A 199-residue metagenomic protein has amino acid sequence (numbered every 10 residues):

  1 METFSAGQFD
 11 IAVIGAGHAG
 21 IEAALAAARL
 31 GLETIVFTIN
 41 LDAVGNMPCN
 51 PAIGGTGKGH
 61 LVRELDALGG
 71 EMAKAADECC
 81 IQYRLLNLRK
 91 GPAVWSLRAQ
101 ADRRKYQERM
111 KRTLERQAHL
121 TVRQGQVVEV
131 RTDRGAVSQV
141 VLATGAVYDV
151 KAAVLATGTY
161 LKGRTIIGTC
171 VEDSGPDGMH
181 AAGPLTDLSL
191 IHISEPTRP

Functional and structural regions predicted by a protein language model:
T3, G7-Q8, L25-R131, T144 (+5 more regions): Conserved N-terminal/central alpha/beta ligand/cofactor-binding core
A6-A19: Beta1/beta-strand and adjacent pyrophosphate-binding region of the FAD-binding site in flavoprotein oxidoreductases
D10, S138, K151: Conserved acidic residues
V13, A24, V137: Conserved phosphate-binding elements of NTP-dependent enzyme cores
G17, A146, T159, P199: Flexible, active-site-proximal loop/turn residues at the rims of small-molecule/cofactor binding pockets and catalytic
R131-V147: Conserved beta-strand-loop-beta-strand element in the redox core of flavoprotein oxidoreductases
I191-P199: Residue-level detector of conserved catalytic or cofactor/ligand-binding positions in enzyme active sites
